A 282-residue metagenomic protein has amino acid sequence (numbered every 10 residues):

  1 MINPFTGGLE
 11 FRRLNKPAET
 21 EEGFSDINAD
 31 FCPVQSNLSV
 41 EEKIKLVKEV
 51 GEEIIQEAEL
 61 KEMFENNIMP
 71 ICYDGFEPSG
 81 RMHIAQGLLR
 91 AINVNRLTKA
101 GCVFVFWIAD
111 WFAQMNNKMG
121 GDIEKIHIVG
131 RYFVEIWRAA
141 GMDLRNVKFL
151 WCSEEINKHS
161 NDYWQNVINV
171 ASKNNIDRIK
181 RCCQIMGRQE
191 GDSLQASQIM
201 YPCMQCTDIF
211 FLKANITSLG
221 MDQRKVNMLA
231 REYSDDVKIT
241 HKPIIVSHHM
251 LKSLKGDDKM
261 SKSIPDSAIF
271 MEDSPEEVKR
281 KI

Functional and structural regions predicted by a protein language model:
M1-S247, D258: NTP-dependent nucleotidyl-transfer catalytic core
P202, H249-K252, R280-I282: Catalytic core of tubulin tyrosine ligase-like
I244-I269: Active-site and channel-lining beta-strand-loop segments that bind or position nucleotide-derived/phosphorylated
I264-I282: An anion/pyrophosphate-binding glycine-rich loop and adjacent beta-alpha core in soluble alpha-beta enzymes
